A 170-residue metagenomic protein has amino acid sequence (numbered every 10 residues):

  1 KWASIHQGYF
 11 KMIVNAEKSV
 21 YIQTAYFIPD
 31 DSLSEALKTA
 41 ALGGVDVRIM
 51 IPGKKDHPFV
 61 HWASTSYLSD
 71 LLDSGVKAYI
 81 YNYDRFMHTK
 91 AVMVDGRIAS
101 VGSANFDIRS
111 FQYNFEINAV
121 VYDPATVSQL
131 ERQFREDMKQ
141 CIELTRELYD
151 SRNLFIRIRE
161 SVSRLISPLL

Functional and structural regions predicted by a protein language model:
K1-I5: Active-site cores of enzymes that catalyze phosphoryl transfer or operate on phosphate-rich substrates
A16-I22, Y26-L170: PLD/PLD-like phosphodiesterase catalytic module centered on the HKD motif
